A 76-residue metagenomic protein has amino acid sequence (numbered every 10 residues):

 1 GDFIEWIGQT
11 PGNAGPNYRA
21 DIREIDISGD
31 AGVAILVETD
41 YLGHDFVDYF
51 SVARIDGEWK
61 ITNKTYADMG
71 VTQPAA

Functional and structural regions predicted by a protein language model:
G1-D45, T65: Surface-exposed, charged secondary-structure patches
D45-Q73: Short beta-strand edge/turn micro-motifs at domain boundaries
